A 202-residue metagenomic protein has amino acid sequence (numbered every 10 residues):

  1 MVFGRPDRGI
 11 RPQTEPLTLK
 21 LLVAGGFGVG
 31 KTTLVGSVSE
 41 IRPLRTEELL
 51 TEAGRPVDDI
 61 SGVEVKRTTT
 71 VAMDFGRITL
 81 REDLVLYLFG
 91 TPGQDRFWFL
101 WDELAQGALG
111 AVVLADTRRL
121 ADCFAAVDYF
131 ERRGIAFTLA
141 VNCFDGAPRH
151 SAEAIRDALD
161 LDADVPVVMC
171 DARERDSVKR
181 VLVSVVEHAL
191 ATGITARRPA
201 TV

Functional and structural regions predicted by a protein language model:
V2-V63, R67, R77-R81, V85-Y87: Conserved G1/Walker A P-loop phosphate-binding module
T70, I78-E82, D102-G107, Y129-G134 (+1 more regions): Conserved catalytic network of the ASCE P-loop NTPase/AAA+ motor domain
R77, R96, V178-L182: Flexible phosphate-sensing "switch/lid" loops adjacent to ATP/NTP-binding sites across phosphate-transfer
L88-T91, A111-D116, L139-C143, M169-D171: Conserved beta-strand segments of the P-loop GTPase G domain that flank and frequently precede/overlap
Q94-R118, D128-R133: Inter-motif core of Ras-like GTPase G domains
L114-D164: Conserved C-terminal guanine-recognition region of P-loop GTPase G domains, centered on the G4
D145-V202: Canonical P-loop GTPase G-domain recognition
